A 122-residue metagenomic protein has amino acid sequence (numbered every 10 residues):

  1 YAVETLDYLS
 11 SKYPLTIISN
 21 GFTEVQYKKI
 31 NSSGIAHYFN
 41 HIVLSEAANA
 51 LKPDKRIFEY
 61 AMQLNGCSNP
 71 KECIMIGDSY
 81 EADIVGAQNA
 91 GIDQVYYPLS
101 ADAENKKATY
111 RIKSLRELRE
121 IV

Functional and structural regions predicted by a protein language model:
V3, D7, T16-V122: Asp-based, Mg2+/Mn2+-dependent phosphohydrolase catalytic module
S11-K12: Structured helix-beta-strand junction loops
